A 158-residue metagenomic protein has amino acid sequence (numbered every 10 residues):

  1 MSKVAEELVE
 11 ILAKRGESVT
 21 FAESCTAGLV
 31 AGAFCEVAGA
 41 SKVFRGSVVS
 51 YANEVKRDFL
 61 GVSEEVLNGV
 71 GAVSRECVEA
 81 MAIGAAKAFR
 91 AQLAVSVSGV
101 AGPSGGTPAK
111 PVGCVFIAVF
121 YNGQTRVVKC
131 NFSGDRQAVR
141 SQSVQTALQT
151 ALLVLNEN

Functional and structural regions predicted by a protein language model:
M1-N158: Short alpha-helical segments enriched in small residues
